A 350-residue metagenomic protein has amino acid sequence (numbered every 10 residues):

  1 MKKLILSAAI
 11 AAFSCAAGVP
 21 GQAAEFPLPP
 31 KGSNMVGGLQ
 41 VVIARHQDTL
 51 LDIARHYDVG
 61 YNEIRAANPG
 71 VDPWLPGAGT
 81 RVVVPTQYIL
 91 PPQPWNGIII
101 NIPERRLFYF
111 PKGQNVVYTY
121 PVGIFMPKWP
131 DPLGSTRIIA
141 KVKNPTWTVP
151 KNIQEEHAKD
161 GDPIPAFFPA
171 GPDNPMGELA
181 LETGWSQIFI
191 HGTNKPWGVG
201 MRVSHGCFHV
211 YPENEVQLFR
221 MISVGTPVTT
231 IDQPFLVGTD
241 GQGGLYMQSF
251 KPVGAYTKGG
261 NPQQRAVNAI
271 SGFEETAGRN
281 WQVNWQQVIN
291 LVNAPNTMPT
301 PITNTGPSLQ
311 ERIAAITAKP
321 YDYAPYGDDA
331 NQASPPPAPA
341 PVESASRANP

Functional and structural regions predicted by a protein language model:
S7-A16: Bacterial N-terminal signal peptides
G18-E25: Sec/Tat signal peptide C-region and signal peptidase I cleavage site
E25-D58: Primarily a LysM-type cell-wall glycan-binding module
L28-G32, T86-I100, G238-Q242: Intrinsically disordered, low-complexity Ser/Thr-rich linker and spacer segments in cell-wall-related proteins
R45-W74, V116-Y118: LysM (lysin motif) carbohydrate-binding repeats in extracellular/periplasmic proteins that recognize
Q47, G77-V82, G225-I231: Loop/turn positions that initiate beta-strands
Y88-P196, F219-R220, S249-S344: Gly/Pro-biased beta-strand-loop elements
T183-L236: Flexible, glycine-rich surface segments
